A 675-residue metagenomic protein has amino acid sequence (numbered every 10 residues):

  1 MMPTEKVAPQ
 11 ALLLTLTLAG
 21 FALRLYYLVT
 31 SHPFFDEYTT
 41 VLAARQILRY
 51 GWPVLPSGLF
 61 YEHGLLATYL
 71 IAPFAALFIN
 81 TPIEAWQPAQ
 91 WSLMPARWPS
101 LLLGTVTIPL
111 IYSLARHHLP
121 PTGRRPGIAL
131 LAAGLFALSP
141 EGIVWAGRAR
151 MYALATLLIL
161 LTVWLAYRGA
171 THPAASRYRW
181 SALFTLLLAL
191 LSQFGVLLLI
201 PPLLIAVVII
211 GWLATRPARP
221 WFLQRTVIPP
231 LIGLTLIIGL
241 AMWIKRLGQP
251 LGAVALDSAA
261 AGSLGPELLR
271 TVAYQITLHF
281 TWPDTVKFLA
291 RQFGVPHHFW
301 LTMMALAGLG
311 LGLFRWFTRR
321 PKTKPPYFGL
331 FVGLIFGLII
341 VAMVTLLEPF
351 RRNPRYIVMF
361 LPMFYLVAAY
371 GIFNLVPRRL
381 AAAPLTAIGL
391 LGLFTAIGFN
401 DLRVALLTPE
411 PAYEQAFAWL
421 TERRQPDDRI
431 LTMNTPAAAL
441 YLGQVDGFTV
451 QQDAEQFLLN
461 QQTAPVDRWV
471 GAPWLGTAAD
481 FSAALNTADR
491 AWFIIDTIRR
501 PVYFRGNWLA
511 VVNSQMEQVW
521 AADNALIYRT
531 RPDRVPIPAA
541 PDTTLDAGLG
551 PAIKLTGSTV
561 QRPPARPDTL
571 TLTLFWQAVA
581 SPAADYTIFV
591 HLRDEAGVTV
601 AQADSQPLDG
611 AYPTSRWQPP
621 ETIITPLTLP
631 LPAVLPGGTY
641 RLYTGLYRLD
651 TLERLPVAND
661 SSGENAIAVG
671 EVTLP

Functional and structural regions predicted by a protein language model:
P3, R116-H118, G123, T162-S181 (+2 more regions): Membrane-interface transmembrane helices that cradle and orient dolichyl/undecaprenyl
P3-A8, Y112, R116-G127, H172-A175 (+4 more regions): Membrane-interface helix-loop-helix junctions at transmembrane boundaries of multi-pass membrane enzymes, predominantly
L14, L18, W98-T122, L161: Transmembrane-helix motifs of polytopic, lipid-linked glycan transferases
L14-T17, G127, F184, I232-G233 (+4 more regions): Signature aromatic-anchored transmembrane alpha helix within multi-pass, membrane-resident enzymes that catalyze glycan
R45-Q46, L65, Y69, L77-T81 (+4 more regions): Transmembrane-lumen/periplasm boundary regions of multi-pass, lipid-linked membrane glycan transferases
L101, W145-A146, A153-A155, L198 (+4 more regions): Hydrophobic/aromatic-rich transmembrane helices and adjacent perimembrane loops
A132-A133, A137, R177-F194: Membrane-interface alpha helices of multi-pass inner-membrane proteins
R148, Q193-G195, I237-A241, N374 (+10 more regions): Catalytic lumenal/periplasmic loop and adjoining terminal transmembrane helix of membrane glycan-assembly enzymes
